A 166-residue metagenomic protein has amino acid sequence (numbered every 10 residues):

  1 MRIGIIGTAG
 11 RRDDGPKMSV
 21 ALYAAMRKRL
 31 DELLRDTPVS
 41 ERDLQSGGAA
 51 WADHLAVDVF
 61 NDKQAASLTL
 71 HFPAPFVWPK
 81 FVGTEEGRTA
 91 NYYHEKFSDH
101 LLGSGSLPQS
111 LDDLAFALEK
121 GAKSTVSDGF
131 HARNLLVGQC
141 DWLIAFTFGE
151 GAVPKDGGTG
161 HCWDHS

Functional and structural regions predicted by a protein language model:
R2-H165: Acidic/glycine-enriched connector segments
